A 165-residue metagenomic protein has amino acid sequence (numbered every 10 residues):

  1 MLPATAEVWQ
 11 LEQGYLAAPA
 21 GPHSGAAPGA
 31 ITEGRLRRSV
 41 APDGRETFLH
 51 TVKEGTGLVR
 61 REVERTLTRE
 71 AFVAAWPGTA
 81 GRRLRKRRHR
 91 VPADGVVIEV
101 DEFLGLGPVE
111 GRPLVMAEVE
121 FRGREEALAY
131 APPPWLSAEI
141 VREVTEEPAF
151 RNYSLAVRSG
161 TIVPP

Functional and structural regions predicted by a protein language model:
M1-P165: Phosphate-end processing signature that detects enzymes handling 5′-triphosphorylated RNA and polyphosphate
